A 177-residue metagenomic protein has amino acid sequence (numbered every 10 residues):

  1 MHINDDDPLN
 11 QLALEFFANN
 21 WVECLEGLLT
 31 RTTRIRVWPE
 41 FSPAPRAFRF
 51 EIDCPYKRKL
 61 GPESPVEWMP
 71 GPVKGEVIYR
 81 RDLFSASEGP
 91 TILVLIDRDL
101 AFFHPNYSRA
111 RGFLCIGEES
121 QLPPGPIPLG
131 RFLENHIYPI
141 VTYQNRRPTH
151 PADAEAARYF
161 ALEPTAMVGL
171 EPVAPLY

Functional and structural regions predicted by a protein language model:
M1-P72, L83-Y177: UBC/E2-like fold recognition across ubiquitin and ubiquitin-like conjugation systems, capturing catalytically active
K74-V77: Hydrophobic/aromatic beta-strand elements that line small-molecule binding cavities or substrate pockets in beta-rich
